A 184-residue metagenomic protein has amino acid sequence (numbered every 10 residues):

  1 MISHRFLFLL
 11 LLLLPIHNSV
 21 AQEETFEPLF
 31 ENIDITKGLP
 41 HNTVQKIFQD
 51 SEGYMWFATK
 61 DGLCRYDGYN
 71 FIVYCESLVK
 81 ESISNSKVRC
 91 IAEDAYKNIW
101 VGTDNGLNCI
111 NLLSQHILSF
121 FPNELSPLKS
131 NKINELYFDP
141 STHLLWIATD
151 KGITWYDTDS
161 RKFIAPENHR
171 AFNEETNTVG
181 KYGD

Functional and structural regions predicted by a protein language model:
M1-D184: Carboxylate-rich, polar loop motifs that coordinate divalent cations or form catalytic acidic clusters
